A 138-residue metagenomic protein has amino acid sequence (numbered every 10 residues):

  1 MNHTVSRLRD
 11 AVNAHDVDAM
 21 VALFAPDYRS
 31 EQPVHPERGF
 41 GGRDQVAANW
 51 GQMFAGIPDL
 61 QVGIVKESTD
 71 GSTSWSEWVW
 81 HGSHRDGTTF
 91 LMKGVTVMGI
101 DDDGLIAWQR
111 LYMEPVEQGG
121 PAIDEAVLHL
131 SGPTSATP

Functional and structural regions predicted by a protein language model:
M1-P26, V127-P138: Short, low-complexity N-terminal intrinsically disordered segments enriched in polar/charged residues
H3, V17-S72: A solvent-exposed, acidic/Ser-Thr-rich amphipathic alpha-helical stretch
N13, A47-P138: A beta-strand edge to alpha-helix "cap/lid" segment located at domain peripheries
